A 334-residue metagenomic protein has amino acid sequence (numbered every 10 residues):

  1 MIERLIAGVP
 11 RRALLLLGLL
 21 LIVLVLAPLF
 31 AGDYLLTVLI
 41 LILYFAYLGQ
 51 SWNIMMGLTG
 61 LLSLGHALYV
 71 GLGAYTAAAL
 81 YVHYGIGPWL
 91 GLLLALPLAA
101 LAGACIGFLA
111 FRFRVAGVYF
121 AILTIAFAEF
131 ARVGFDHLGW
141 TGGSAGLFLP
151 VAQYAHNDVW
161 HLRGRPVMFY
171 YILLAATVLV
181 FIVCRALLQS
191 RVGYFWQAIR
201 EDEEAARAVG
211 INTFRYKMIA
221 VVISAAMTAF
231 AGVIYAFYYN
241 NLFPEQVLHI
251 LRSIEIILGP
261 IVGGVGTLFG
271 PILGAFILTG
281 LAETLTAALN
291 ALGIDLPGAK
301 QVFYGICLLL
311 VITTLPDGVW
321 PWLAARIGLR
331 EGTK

Functional and structural regions predicted by a protein language model:
M1-K334: Transmembrane alpha-helices and adjacent helix-loop boundaries
